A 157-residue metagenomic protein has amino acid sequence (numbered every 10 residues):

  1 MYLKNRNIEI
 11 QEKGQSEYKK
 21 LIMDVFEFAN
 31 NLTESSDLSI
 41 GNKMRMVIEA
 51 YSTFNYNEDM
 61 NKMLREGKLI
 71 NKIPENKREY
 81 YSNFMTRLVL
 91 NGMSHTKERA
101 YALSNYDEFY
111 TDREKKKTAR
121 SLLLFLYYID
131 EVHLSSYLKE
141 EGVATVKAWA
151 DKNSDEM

Functional and structural regions predicted by a protein language model:
M1-N57, N61-N91, Y110-Y127, V132-M157: C-terminal lobe/lid and adjacent interdomain/linker elements of RecA-like ASCE P-loop ATPase modules
S94-F109: Helicase motor interdomain insertion/brace
